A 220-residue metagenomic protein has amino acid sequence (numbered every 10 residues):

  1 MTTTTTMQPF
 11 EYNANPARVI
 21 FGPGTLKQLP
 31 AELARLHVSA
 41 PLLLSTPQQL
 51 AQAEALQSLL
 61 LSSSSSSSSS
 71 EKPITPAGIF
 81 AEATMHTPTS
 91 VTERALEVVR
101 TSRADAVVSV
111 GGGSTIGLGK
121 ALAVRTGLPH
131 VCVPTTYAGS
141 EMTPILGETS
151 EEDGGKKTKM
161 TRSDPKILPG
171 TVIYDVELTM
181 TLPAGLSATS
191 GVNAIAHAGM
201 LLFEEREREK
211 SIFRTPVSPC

Functional and structural regions predicted by a protein language model:
T2-D105: ATP/NTP phosphate-donor binding region
A17, K27, V124-P219: A glycine/threonine-rich phosphate-anchoring loop and its flanking beta-alpha core in nucleotide/phosphate-binding
G24-L26, G113-T115, E141: Gly/Ser/Thr-rich beta-alpha loop segments that engage phosphate groups in nucleotides
L29, A51, G117-L118, L182: Glycine/Thr-rich phosphate-binding loops of Rossmann-like dinucleotide-binding domains
A53-A55, L118-K120, E141-T143: Short glycine-/acidic-enriched loop or helix-start segments at secondary-structure transitions that form or flank
V98-L122, T126-Y137: A short, small-residue-rich loop immediately preceding and capping a beta-strand
